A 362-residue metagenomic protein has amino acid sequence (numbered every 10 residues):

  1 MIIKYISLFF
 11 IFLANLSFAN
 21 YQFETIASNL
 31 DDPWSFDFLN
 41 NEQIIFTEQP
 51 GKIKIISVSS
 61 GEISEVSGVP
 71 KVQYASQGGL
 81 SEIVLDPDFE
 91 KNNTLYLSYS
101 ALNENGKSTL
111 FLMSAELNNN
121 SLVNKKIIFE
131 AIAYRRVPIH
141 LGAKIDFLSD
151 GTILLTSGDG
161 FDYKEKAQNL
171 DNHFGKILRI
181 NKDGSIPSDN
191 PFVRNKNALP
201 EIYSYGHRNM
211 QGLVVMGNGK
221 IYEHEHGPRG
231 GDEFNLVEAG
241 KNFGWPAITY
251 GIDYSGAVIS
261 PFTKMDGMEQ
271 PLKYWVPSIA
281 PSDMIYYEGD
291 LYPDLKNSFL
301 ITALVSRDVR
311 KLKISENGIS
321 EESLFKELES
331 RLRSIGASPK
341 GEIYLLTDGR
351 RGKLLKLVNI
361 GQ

Functional and structural regions predicted by a protein language model:
M1-I6: Bacterial N-terminal signal peptides that target proteins for export
S7-N15: Bacterial N-terminal signal peptides
A19-D162, G212-G227, P277-S315, S338-N359: Acidic, Gly/Ser/Thr-rich repeat motifs that build Ca2+-stabilized beta-propeller blades
A19-Q22, S60-E65, L117-K126, S185-L199 (+4 more regions): Beta-strand initiation motifs
V66-G78, K125-L141, K182-Y203, P246-W275: Surface-exposed loop and turn segments in beta-propeller and other repeat-based domains that flank or scaffold
L110-N119, L170-D183, V237-E238: Beta-propeller blade signature
D171-I180, D189-I221: Loop-centered beta-sheet repeat module
I319-P339: Conserved blade-ending motifs and adjacent loop-strand segments that build the rim/top face of beta-propeller domains
